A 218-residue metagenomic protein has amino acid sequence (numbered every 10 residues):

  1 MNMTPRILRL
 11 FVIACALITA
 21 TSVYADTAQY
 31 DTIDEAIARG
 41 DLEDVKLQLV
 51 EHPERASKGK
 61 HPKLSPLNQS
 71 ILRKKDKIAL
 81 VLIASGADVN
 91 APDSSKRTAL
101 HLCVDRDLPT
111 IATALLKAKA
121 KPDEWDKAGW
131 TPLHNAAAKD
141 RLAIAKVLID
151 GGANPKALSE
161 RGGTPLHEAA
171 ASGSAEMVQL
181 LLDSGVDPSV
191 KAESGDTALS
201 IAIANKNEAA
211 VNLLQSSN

Functional and structural regions predicted by a protein language model:
N2, Y24-E35, G151, S184 (+2 more regions): Ankyrin-repeat-protein effector appendages
N2-F11: Bacterial N-terminal signal peptides that target proteins for export
F11-A20: Bacterial N-terminal signal peptides
V23-E51, S57, H61-L64, N68 (+3 more regions): Intrinsically disordered, low-complexity regulatory segments in ankyrin-centric signaling systems
T27-I33, K58-L67, P92-T98, W125-T131 (+2 more regions): Ankyrin-repeat boundary/"N-cap" motif
E35-G40, Q69-K75, L102-L108, N135-R141 (+2 more regions): Ankyrin repeat A-helix N-terminal signature
D41-L49, K75-I83, L108-L116, R141-I149 (+2 more regions): Ankyrin repeat structural motif
R55-A56, V89, P122, P155 (+1 more regions): Ankyrin-repeat inter-repeat connecting loop/turn
